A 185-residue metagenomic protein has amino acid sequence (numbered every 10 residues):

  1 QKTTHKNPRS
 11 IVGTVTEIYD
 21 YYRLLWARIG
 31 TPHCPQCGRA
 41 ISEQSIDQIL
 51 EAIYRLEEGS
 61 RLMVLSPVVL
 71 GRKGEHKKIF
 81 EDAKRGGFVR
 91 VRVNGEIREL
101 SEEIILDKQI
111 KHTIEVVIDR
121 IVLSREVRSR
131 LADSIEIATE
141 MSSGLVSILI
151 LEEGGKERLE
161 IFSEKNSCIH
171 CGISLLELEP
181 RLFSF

Functional and structural regions predicted by a protein language model:
Q1-F185: Conserved phosphate-binding elements of NTP-dependent enzyme cores
